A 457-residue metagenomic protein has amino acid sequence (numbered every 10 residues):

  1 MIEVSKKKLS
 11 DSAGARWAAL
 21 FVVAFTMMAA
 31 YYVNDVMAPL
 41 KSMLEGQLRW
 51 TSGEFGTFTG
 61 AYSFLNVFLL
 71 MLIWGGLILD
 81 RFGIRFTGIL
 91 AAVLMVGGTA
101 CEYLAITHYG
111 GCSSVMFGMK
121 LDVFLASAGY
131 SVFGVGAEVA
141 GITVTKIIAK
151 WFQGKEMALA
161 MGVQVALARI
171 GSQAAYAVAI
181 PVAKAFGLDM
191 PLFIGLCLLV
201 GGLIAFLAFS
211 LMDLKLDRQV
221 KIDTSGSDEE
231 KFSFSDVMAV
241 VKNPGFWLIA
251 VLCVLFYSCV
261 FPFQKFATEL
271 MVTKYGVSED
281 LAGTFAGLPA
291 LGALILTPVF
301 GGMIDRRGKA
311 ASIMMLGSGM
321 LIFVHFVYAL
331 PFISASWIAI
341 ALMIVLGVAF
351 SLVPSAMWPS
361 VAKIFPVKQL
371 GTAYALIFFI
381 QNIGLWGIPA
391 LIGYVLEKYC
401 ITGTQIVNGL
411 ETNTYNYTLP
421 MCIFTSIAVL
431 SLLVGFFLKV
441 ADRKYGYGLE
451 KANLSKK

Functional and structural regions predicted by a protein language model:
I2-A13, D217-I249, K456-K457: Juxtamembrane intracellular "pre-TM" segments in multi-pass secondary transporters
M37-K41, N243-T297, P354, I388-P389: Extracytoplasmic gate region of multi-pass secondary transporters
G60-L77, G287-F300: Central cavity-lining transmembrane alpha-helices of secondary-active solute carriers, predominantly the Major
D80-A92, D305-G319: Cytoplasmic membrane-interface "Motif A"-like loop-to-helix N-cap segments of 12-TM Major Facilitator Superfamily
V93-M119, G319-I333: C-terminal ends and interior cores of transmembrane alpha-helices in multi-pass membrane transporters/permeases
V123, G129-L167: Cytoplasmic helix-loop-helix junction between adjacent transmembrane helices in 12-TM secondary transporters
M190-F209, T418-F437: Symmetry-related core transmembrane helices of the 12-TM Major Facilitator Superfamily/SLC fold
A310-M357: C-terminal transmembrane helical hairpin of 12-TM major facilitator-type secondary transporters
